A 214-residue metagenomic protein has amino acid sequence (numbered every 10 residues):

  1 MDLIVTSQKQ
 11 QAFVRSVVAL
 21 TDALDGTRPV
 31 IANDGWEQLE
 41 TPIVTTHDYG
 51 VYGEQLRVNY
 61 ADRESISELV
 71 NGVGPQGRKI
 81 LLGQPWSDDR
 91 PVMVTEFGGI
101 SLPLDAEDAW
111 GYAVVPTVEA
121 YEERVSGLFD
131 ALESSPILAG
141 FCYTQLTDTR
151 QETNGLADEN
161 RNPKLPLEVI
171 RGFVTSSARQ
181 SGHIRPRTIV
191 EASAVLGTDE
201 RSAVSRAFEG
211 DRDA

Functional and structural regions predicted by a protein language model:
M1-I43: Active-site neighborhood of glycoside hydrolase catalytic domains
D2, G26, W36, Y49-G50 (+2 more regions): Catalytic metal-binding/acid-base residues of hydrolase active sites
D2, P29-A32, I43-T46, P91-T95 (+1 more regions): Structural recognition of the beta-strand scaffold that forms the well-ordered cores of secreted hydrolase catalytic
T6, E37-Q38, T46, E152 (+2 more regions): A generic signature of intrinsically disordered, low-complexity regions enriched in glycine/proline and charged/polar
A12, A19, Y52-D213: Substrate-binding clefts and catalytic carboxylate motifs of secreted carbohydrate-active enzymes
Q38-G50, E54-Q55: Short, well-ordered secondary-structure micro-motifs within conserved domains or adaptor modules
